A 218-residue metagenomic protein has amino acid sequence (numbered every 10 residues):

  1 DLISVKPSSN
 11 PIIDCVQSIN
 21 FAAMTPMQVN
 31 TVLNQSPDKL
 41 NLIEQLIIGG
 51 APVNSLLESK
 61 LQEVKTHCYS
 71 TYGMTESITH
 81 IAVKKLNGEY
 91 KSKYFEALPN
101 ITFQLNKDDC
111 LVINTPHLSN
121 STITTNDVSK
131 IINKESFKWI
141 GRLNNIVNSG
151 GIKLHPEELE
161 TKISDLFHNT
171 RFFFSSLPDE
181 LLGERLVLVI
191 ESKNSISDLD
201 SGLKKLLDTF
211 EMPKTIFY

Functional and structural regions predicted by a protein language model:
D1-T31, Y69: AMP-binding/adenylate-forming
A22-T25, L46, F103, D127 (+4 more regions): Residue-level signal for inorganic ion chemistry
T25, G73-S77, T125, S149: Ser/Thr-glycine-rich phosphate-binding loops at phosphate-binding pockets of nucleotides, nucleotide cofactors
M27, A51-P52, R142: Alpha-helix/helix-capping structural signal
N34-Y90: Gly/Ser/Thr-rich phosphate-binding loop
Y69-E76, F95-E96, S175-P178: Beta-strand->loop->alpha-helix junctions that form or flank phosphate-binding loops in nucleotide-handling enzymes
T102-K130, S136, V189-E191: AMP-binding/adenylate-forming core of the ANL superfamily
N126-E211: AMP-binding/adenylate-forming catalytic core of the ANL superfamily
